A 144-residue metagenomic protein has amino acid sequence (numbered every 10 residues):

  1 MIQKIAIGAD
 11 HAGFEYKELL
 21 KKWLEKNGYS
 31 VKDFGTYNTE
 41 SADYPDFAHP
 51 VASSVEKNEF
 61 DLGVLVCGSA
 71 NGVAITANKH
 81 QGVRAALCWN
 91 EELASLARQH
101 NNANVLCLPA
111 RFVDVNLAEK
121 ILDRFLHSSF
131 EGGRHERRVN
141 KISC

Functional and structural regions predicted by a protein language model:
I2, E59-D61, N102: Short, high-confidence coil segments that cap the C-terminus of an alpha-helix and link into the following beta-strand
A6-G8, A12, E91-C144: C-terminal binding/interaction regions
A6-K26: Glycine-rich phosphate/diphosphate-binding loop of Rossmann-like nucleotide-binding domains
L19, W23, N27, S54 (+2 more regions): Alpha-helical structural signal in soluble globular domains
S30-S41: A short beta-strand-loop structural module common to alpha/beta enzyme folds
P45-H49, W89-N90: Charged helix-capping and loop-helix junction motifs
F47-L65, S69: Short, structured active-site "lid" loops
L65-R111: Mid-chain, well-packed structural core segment of small domains
